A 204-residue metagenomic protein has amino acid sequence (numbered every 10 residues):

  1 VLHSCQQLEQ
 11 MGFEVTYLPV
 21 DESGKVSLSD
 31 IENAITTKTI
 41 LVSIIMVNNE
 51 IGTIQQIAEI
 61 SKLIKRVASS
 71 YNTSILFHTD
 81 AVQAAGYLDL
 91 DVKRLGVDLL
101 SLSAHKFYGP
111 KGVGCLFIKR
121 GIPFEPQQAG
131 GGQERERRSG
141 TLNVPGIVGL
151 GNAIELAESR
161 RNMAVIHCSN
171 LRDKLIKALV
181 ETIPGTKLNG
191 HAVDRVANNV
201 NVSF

Functional and structural regions predicted by a protein language model:
V1-F204: Pyridoxal 5′-phosphate
